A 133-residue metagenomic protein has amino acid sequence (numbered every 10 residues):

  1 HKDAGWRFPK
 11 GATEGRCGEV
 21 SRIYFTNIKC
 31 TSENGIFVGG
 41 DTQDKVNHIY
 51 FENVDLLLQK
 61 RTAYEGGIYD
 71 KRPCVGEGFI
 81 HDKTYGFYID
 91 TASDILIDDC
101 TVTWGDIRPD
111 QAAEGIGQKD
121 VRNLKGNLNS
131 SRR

Functional and structural regions predicted by a protein language model:
H1-R133: Extracellular/periplasmic carbohydrate-active domains that bind, remodel, or depolymerize complex polysaccharides
